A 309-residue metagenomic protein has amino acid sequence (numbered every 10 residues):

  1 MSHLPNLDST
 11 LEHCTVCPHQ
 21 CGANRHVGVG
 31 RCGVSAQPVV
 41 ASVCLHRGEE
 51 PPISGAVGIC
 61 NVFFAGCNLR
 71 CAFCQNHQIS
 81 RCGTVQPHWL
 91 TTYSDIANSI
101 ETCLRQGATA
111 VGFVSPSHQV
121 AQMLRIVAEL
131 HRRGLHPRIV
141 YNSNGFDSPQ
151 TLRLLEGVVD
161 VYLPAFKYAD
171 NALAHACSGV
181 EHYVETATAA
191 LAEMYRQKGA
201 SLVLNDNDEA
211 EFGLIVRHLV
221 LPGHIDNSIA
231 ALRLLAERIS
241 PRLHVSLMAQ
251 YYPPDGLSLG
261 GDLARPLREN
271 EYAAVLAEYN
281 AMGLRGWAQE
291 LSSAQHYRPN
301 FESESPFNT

Functional and structural regions predicted by a protein language model:
M1-N68, A72-G83, E302-E304: N-terminal [4Fe-4S]-dependent radical SAM core
M1-V29, G199-T309: Auxiliary Fe-S-binding modules of radical SAM enzymes
A41-N61, D95-S115, L284-G286: Short Fe-S-cluster ligation motifs
G66-H77, L90-T102: Short, compositionally biased "basic patch" segments
A72-N76, G83-P87, M123-I126, T151-L152: Short, conserved acidic/polar surface loops in the N-terminal third of protein domains
Q78-H88, A176-E181, L259-P266: Short glycine-enriched, charge-decorated loop/helix-capping segments at active-site entrances that position
R81-T91, A110-S115: Glycine-rich phosphate-binding "P-loop"
A97-G261: Conserved AdoMet/S-adenosylmethionine-binding subsite of the radical SAM
